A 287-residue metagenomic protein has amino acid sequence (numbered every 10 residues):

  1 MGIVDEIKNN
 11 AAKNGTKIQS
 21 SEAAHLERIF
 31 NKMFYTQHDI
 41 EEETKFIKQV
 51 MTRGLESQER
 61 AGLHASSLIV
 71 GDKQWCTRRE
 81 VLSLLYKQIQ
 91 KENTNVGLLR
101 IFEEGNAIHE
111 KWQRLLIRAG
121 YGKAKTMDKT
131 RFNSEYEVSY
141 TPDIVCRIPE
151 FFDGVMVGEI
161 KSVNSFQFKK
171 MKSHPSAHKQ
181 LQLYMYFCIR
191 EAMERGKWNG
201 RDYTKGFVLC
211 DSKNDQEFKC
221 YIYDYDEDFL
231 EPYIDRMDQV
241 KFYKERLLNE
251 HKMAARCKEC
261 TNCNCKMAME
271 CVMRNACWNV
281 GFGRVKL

Functional and structural regions predicted by a protein language model:
M1-V157, F168: Metal-dependent nuclease catalytic cores that hydrolyze phosphodiester bonds in DNA/RNA, characterized by
V4-D5, K170-H174, R190-L287: Metal-dependent nuclease catalytic regions and adjoining charged, substrate-binding loops involved in nucleic-acid end
A107, K111, K179-L183, F187: Short amphipathic alpha-helical face segments that pack within enzyme cores and frequently flank/anchor catalytic
R118-A119, C146-G154, F187-G206: Secondary-structure boundary elements
Y136-E137, H174-Q180: Short, glycine/acidic-rich beta->alpha junctions
F151, V155-V163, S212-N214: A short mid-domain helix/strand-loop element embedded in enzyme catalytic domains that forms or borders the active-site
V157, L183, F207-V208: Structural beta-sheet core signal
I160-H174: Short beta-strand-loop-alpha-helix junction that forms the active-site gateway of nucleic-acid-processing nucleases
